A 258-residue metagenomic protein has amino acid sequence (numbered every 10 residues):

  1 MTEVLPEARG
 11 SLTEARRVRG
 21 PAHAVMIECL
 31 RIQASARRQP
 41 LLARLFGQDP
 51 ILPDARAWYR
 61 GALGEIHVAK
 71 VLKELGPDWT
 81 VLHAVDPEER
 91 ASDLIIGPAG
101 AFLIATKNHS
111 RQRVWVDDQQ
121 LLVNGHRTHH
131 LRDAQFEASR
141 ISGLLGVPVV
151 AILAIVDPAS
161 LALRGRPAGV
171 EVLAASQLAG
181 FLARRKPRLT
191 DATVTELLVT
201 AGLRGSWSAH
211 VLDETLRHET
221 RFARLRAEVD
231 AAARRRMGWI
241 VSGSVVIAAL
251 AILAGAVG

Functional and structural regions predicted by a protein language model:
M1-E89, P98, R113-V116, L121-G258: Surface-exposed interaction regions that form or flank ligand-binding interfaces
R90, A101-A105: Short hydrophobic-acidic sequence motifs that mark active-site Asp/Glu residues
S92-L94: N-terminal low-complexity, intrinsically disordered segments
A105-T106, L153: Residue-level recognition of conserved beta-strand positions in structured domain cores
K107-R113: Short connector loops/turns at beta-strand edges and beta->alpha or beta->beta junctions
